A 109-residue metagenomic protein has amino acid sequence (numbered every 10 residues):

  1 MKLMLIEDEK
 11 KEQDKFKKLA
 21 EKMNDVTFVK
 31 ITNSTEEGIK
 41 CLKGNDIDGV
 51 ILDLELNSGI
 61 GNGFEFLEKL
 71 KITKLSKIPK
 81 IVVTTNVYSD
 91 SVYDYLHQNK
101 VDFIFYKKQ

Functional and structural regions predicted by a protein language model:
M1-L3: Extreme N-terminal starter segment of soluble prokaryotic enzymes
E9-E12, L54-G59, V87-D90: Short acidic, S/G/P-rich loop/turn micro-motifs used as interaction or catalytic elements
E9-E36: Two-component/phosphorelay signaling modules centered on CheY-like receiver
K17, I31-G49, N57: Acidic, metal-coordinating helix/loop segments flanking the phosphotransfer/catalytic sites of two-component signaling
K43-N45, K71-I78, N99: Conserved phosphotransfer cores of two-component systems
G49-L70: Conserved phosphotransfer microenvironments
E65, V82-F105: Alpha4 helix (beta4-alpha4-beta5 surface) of REC/receiver domains from two-component response regulators
K108-Q109: Hydrophobic/aromatic docking surface of two-component receiver
